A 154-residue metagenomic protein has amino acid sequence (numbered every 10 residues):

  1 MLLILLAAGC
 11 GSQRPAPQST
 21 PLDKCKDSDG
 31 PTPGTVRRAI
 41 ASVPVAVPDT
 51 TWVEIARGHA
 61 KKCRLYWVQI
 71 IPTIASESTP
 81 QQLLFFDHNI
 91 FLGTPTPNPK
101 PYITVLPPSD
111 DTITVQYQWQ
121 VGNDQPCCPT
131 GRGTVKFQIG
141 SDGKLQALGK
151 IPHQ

Functional and structural regions predicted by a protein language model:
M1-L3: Sec-dependent N-terminal signal peptides
L6-G9: C-terminal motif of bacterial Sec signal peptides marking the signal peptidase cleavage site
G11-Q13: Bacterial signal peptide processing site
A16-T35: Predominantly extracellular/luminal regions of secreted and cell-surface proteins, especially disulfide-bonded
T32-I71: N-terminal secretory signal peptides
D49, K62, W67-H88, L92-T96: Active-site acidic/histidine clusters and adjacent loop/turn architecture that either coordinate catalytic ions
L83, D87-S141, L145: Extracytosolic low-complexity repeat regions of secreted or lipid-anchored proteins
P97, I151-H153: Residue-level structural signal for beta-strand termini and adjacent loop
